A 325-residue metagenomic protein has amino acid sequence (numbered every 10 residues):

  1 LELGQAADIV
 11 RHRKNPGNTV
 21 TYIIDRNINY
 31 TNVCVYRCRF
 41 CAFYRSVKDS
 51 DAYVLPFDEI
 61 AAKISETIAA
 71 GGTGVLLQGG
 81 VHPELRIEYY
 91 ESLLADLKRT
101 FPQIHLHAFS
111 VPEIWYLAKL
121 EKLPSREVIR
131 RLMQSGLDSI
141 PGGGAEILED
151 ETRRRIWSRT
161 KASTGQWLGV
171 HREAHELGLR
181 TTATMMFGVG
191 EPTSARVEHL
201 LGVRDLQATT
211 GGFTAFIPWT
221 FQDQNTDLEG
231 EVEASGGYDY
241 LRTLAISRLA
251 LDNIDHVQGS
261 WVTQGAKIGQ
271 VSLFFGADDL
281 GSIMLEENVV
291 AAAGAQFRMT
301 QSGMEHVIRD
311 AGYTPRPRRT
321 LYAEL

Functional and structural regions predicted by a protein language model:
L1, A62, I68, L201-L325: Auxiliary Fe-S-binding modules of radical SAM enzymes
G4-K48, A52-Q78, I140: N-terminal pre-triad scaffold of radical SAM enzymes
A7, C38, L77, I140-G143 (+4 more regions): Conserved, mostly hydrophobic/aromatic
V20-R26, V75, L106-S110, I140-G142 (+4 more regions): Hydrophobic faces of well-ordered beta-strands that scaffold small-molecule active sites in alpha/beta enzyme cores
Y22-I28, K48-D51, Q78-E88, E151 (+2 more regions): Glycine-rich, proline-tolerant flexible connector loops at the mouths of alpha/beta enzymes
R26-I28, V81-P83, S110-W115, G144-I147 (+4 more regions): Active-site-proximal loop/turn and secondary-structure-junction residues that shape catalytic pockets, frequently
G72-H171, H175-T181, V189, H256: Conserved SAM/AdoMet-binding glycine-rich loop
Y89-P102, L123-S135, P192-T209, L241 (+1 more regions): Short, electropositive alpha-helical surface patch
